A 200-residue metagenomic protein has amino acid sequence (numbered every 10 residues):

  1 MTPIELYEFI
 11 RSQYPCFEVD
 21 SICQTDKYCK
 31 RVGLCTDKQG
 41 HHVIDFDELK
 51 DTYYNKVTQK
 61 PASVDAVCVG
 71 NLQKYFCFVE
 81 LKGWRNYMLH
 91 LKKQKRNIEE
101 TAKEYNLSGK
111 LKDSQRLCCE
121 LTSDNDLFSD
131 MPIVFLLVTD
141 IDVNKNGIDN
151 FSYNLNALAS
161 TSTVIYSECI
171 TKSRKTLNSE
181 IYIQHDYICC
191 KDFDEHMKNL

Functional and structural regions predicted by a protein language model:
M1-P61, K198-L200: Basic, amphipathic N-terminal segments that precede the first structured/catalytic domain
C16, C23, C29, C35 (+5 more regions): Generic recognition of cysteine residues
V57-T58, V69-N71, N125-F128: Short, charge-rich binding segments
K60-P61, Q73, Y105-S108: Alpha-helix initiation and capping sites
S63, Q73-Y75, P132: A structure-centric signal for secondary-structure junctions around beta-strands
A66-C68, Y75-N86, S114: Conserved catalytic cores of phosphodiester-cleaving nucleases, focusing on short active-site segments
W84-V143: Catalytic cores of nucleic-acid endonucleases
S129, I133-L200: Short, low-complexity, polybasic intrinsically disordered segments
